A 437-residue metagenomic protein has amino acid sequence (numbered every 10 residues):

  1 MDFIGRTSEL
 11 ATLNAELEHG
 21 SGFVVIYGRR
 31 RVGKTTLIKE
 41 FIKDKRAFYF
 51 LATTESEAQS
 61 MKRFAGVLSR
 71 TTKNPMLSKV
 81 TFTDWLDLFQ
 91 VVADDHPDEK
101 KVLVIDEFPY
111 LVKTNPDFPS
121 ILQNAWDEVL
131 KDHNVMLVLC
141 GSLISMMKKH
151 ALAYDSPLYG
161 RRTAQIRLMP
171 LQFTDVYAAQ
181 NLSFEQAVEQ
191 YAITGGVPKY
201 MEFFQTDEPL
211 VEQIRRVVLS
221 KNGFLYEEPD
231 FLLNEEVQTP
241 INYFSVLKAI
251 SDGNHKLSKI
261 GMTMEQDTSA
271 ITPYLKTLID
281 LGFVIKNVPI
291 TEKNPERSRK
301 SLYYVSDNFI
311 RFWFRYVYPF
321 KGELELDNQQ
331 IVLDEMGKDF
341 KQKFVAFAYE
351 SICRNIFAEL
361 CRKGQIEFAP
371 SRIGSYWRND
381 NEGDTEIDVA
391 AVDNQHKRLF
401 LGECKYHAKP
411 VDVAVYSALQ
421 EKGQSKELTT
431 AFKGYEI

Functional and structural regions predicted by a protein language model:
M1-D334: Phosphate-binding site recognition
V25, R297-I437: A cross-kingdom feature that marks ATP-driven nucleic-acid transaction machinery
